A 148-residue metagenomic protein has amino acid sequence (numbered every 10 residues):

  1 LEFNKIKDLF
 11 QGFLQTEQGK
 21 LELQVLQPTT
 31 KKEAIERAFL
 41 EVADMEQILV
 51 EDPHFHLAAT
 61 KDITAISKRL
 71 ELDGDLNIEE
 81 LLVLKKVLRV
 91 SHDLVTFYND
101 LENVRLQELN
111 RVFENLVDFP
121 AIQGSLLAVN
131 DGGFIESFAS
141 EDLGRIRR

Functional and structural regions predicted by a protein language model:
L1-E136: Conserved amphipathic alpha-helical "coupling/scaffold" segments that transmit conformational changes between domains
S140-E141: Non-catalytic nucleic-acid substrate-recognition regions in nucleic-acid-modifying enzymes
R145-R148: Extended, Lys/Arg-enriched charged tracts that mediate electrostatic binding to polyanionic substrates
